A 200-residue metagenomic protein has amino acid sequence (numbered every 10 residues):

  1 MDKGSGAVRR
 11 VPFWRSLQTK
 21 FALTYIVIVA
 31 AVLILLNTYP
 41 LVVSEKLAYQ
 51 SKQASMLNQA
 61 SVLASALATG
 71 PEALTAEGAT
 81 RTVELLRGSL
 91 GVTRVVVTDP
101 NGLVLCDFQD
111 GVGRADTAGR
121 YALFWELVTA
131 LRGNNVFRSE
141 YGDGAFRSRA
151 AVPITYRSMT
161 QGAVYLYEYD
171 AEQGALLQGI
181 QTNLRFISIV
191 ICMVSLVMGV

Functional and structural regions predicted by a protein language model:
G6-V104, Q109-D116, T182-R185: Juxtamembrane segments flanking the first transmembrane helix of membrane-anchored signal-transduction proteins
A73, E77-T80, Q109-A145: Extracytoplasmic/periplasmic sensor domains and loops in membrane signaling proteins
R94, F137, S148-A151: Short hydrophobic/aromatic beta-strand element in the GNAT-like acyltransferase core that lines or flanks the acyl-donor
Q109, G162-Y165: Conserved beta-strand in the GNAT
D143-T155, G162: A short beta-strand signature within small-molecule sensing/ligand-binding domains used in signal transduction
T155-R157, Y165-R185: Helix-start (N-cap) segments at beta->loop->alpha junctions that couple sensory/regulatory domains to adjoining helices
G179-V200: Cytoplasm-proximal transmembrane signaling helix
